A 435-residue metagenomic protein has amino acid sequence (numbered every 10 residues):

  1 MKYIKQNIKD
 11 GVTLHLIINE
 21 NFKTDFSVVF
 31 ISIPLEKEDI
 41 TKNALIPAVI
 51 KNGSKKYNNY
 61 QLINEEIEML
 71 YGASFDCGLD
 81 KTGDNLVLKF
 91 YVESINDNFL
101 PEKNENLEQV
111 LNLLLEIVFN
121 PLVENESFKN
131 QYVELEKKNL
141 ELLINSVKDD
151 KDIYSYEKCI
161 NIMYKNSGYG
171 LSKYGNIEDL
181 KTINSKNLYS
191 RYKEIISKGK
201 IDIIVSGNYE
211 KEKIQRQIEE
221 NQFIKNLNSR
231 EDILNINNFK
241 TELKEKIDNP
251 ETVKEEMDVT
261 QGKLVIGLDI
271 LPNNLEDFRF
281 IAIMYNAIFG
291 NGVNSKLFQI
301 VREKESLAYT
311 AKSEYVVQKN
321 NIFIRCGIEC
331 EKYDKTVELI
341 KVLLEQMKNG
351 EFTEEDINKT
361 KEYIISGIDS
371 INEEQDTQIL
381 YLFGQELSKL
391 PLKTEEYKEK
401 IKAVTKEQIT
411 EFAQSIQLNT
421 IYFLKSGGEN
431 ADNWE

Functional and structural regions predicted by a protein language model:
M1-Y71, N176, Y189-I300, T420-E435: His/Glu-rich zincin catalytic helix
I17, K23-E36, T41, Y60-E116 (+6 more regions): M16 family metallopeptidases and their MPP-like homologs
G53-K56, N98-P101, N120-K129: Short, polar/flexible loop-turn hinges at active-site or ligand-entry regions and domain interfaces
N64, N120-I144, E231-E245, V342 (+1 more regions): Acidic/histidine-enriched alpha-helical segments
D80-T82, Y189-I196, S313-V316, T410-Q414: Short, flexible, solvent-exposed loop/turn segments with mixed acidic/basic and small polar residues
L142-S146, I247-Q261, S366-D376: Short, low-order "capping/linker" segments at domain edges
N145-S155: Soluble acyl-CoA-dependent acyltransferase catalytic core bearing the H(X)4D motif
T182-Y189: Active-site glycine-rich loop that binds ribose-phosphate moieties when present
